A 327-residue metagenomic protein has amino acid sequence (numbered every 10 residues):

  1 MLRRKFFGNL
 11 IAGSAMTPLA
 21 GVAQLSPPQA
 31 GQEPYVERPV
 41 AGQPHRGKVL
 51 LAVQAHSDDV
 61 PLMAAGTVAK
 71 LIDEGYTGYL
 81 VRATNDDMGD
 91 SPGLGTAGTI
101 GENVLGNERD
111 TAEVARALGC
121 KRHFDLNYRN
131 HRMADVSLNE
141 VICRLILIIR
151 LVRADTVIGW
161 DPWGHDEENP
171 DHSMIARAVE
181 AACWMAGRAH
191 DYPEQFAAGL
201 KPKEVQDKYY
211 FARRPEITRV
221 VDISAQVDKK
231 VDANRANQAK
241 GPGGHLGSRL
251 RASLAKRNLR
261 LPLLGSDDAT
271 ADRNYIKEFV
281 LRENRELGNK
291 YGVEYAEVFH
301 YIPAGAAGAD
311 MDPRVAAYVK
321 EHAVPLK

Functional and structural regions predicted by a protein language model:
M1-F7: Twin-arginine (Tat) signal peptide motif
F7, Y35-E37, G42-R46, R188-E204 (+1 more regions): C-terminal accessory domains and tails appended to enzymatic cores
F7-N9, G13, S26-V152, Y318-K320: Active-site rim/loop-helix segments in enzyme catalytic domains that contact anionic ligands
A52, R82, D125-N127, G159 (+3 more regions): Structural signal for conserved beta-strand scaffold positions within catalytic alpha/beta enzyme cores
H56, N169-H172, N237: Histidine-centered active-site/metal-ligand motif
Y79, R122-K208: Internal alpha/beta domain cores that form substrate/cofactor-binding pockets in large enzymes and binding proteins
R109-E113, A176-R177, A181, D228 (+1 more regions): Residues on a specific face of well-ordered alpha-helices
